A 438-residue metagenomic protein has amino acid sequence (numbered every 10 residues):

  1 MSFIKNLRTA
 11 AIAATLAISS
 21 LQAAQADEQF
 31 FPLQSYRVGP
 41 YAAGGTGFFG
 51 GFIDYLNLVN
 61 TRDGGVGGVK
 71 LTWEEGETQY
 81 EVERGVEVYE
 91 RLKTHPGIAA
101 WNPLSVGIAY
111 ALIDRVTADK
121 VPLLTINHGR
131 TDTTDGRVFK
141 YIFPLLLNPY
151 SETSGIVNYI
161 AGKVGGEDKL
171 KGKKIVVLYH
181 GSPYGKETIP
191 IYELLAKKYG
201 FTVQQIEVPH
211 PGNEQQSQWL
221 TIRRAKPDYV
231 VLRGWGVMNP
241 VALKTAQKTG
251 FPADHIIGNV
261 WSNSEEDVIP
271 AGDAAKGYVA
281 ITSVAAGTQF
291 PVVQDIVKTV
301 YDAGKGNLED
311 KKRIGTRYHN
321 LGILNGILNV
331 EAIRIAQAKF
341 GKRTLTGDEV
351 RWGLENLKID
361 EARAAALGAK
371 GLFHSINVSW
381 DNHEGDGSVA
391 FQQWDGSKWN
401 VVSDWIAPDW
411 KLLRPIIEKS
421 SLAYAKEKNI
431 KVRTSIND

Functional and structural regions predicted by a protein language model:
M1-A11: Bacterial N-terminal signal peptides that target proteins for export
T9-L21: Hydrophobic helical h-region of N-terminal Sec-dependent signal peptides in bacterial secretory/periplasmic proteins
E28-F30, A43-I53, N57, T61-G136 (+3 more regions): Beta-alpha junction/loop-to-helix N-cap segments that form part of ligand/metal-binding clefts
T78, L124-T125, R130-T134, P211 (+2 more regions): Venus flytrap/periplasmic-binding-protein-like
R84-E87, D132, K140-G250, G287-Q294: Extracellular/periplasmic Venus flytrap/periplasmic-binding protein
L92-V106, L124-I126, K174-Y179, Q205 (+4 more regions): Periplasmic-binding protein-like
F139, A246-G326, W405-D409, L413 (+1 more regions): Extracellular/periplasmic periplasmic-binding protein-like sensory domains
N307-H319, V330-S403, N437-D438: Segments of small-molecule ligand-sensing domains
